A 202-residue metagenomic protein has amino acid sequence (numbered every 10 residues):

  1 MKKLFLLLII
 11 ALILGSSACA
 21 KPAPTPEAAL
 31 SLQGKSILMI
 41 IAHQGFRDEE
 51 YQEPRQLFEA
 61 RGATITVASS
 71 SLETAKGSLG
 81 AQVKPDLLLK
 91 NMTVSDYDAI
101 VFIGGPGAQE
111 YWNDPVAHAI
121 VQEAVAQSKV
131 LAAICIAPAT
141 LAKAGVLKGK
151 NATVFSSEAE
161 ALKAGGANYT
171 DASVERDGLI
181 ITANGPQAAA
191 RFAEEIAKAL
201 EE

Functional and structural regions predicted by a protein language model:
M1-L4: Positively charged n-region of N-terminal signal peptides that target proteins for export
L7-S16: Bacterial N-terminal signal peptides
L8, G104, V154-S156: Residues that line or immediately flank small-molecule/substrate-binding pockets and catalytic motifs
C19-Q127, L131, T140-A144, A161-D171 (+1 more regions): Extended, subdomain-level signal for the structured scaffold at the beginning of enzyme domains
L131-A132, A152: A short beta-strand/loop micro-motif in the catalytic core of glycosyltransferases that engages the nucleotide-sugar
C135: Catalytic nucleophile serine of serine hydrolases, specifically the conserved "nucleophile elbow" pentapeptide
K148-S156, Y169-A172: Short hydrophobic/aromatic-enriched beta-strand-loop microsegments
